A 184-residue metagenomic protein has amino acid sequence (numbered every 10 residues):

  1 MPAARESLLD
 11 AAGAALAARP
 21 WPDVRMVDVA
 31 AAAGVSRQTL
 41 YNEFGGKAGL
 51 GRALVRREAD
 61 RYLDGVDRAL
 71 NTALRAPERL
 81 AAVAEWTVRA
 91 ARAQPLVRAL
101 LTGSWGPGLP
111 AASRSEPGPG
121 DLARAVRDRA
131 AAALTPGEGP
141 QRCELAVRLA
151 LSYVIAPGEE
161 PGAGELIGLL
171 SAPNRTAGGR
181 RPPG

Functional and structural regions predicted by a protein language model:
M1-A32, G49-R52: Basic, helix-initiating cap at the start of DNA-binding domains
L8-L16, E58, Y62, V66 (+1 more regions): Short hydrophobic clusters on alpha-helical segments that form packing/core surfaces in small helical domains
A33-F44: Short hydrophobic/aromatic patch on the recognition helix
F44, L54-V55: DNA major-groove recognition helix of helix-turn-helix
R57-L80: Amphipathic alpha-helical linker/stalk segments
P77-G184: An extended, acidic
